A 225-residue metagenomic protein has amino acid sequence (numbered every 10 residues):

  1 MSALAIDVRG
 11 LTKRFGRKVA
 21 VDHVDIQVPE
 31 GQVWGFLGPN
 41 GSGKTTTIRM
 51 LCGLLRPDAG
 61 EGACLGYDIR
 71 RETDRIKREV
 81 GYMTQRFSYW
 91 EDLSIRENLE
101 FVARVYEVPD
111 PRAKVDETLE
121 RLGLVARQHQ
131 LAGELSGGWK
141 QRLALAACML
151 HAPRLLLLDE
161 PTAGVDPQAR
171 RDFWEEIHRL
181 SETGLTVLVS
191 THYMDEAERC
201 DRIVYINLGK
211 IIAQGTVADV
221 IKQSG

Functional and structural regions predicted by a protein language model:
G60-R71, R75-I76: Conserved ABC transporter NBD signature motif
D92, L131-L135: Conserved ABC ATPase signature
E100, R104-R127: Conserved ABC ATPase "signature" region
L156-D159: Catalytic Walker B motif of ABC-type/P-loop ATPase nucleotide-binding domains
Q214-G215: ABC ATPase "signature
